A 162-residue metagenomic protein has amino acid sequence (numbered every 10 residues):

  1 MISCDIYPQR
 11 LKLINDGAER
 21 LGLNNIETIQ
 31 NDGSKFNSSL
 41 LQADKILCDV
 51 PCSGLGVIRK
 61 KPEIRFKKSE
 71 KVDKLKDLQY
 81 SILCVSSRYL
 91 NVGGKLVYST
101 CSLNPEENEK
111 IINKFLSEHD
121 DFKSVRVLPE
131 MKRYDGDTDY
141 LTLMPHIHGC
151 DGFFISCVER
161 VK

Functional and structural regions predicted by a protein language model:
M1-K162: S-adenosylmethionine
